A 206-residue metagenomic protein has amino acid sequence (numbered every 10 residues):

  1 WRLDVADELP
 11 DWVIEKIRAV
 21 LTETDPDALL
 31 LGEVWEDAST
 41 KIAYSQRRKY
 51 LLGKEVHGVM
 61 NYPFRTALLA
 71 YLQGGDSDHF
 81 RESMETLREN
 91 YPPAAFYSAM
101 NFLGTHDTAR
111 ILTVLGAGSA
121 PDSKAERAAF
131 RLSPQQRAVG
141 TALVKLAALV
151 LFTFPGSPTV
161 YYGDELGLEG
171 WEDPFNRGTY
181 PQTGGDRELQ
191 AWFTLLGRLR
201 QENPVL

Functional and structural regions predicted by a protein language model:
D4-A99, V150, G167-L199: Active-site-proximal helices and loops of the catalytic beta/alpha 8
Y62-Y71, A95-R137: Active-site clefts of carbohydrate-active enzymes
F80, R137-G140: Short, positively charged
T141-T153: Short, hydrophobic/aliphatic alpha-helical segments
V160-L166: Short acidic/histidine-rich active-site segments
L199-L206: Short, intrinsically disordered, charge-balanced linker/junction segments flanking boundaries in proteins
